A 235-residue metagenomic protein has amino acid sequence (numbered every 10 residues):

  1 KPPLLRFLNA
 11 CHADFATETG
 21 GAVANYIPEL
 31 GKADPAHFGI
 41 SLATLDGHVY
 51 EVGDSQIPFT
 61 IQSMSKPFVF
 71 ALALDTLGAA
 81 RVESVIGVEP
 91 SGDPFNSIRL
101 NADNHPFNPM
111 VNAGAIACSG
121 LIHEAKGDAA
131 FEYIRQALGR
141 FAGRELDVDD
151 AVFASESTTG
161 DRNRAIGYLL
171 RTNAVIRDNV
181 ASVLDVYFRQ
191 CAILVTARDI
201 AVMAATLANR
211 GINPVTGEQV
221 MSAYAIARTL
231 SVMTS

Functional and structural regions predicted by a protein language model:
K1-D14, E18-G20, A73-Q190: Active-site-adjacent helix/loop patches that line small-molecule binding or acyl-intermediate pockets
A16-V52: A short, well-structured edge-of-sheet supersecondary motif
A22-A24, D147-D150, V215-E218: Flexible, glycine/charged-enriched surface loops at secondary-structure junctions
D46-G47, T60-V82, M203: Active-site SXXK
P58, L184-Y187, C191, R210 (+1 more regions): Cytosolic covalent-transfer regions centered on His/Cys nucleophiles that carry phosphoryl or persulfide groups
S63-S65, V69, M110-A117, T196-I200 (+1 more regions): Catalytic-loop motifs flanking and including active-site residues across diverse enzymes
P67, L194-N213: Active-site-proximal alpha-helical segments within enzyme catalytic domains
P214-S235: Conserved SxxK-family serine transpeptidase/carboxypeptidase catalytic domain of penicillin-binding proteins
